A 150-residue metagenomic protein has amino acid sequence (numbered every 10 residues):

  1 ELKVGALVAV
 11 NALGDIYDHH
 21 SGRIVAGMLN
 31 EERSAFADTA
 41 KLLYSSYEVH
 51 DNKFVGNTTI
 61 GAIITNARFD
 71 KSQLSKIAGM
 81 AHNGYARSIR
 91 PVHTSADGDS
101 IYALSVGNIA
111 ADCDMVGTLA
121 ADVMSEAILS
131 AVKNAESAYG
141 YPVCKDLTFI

Functional and structural regions predicted by a protein language model:
E1-I150: A structural signal for small-residue-enriched, beta-sheet-centric alpha/beta enzyme cores and oligomeric scaffold folds
